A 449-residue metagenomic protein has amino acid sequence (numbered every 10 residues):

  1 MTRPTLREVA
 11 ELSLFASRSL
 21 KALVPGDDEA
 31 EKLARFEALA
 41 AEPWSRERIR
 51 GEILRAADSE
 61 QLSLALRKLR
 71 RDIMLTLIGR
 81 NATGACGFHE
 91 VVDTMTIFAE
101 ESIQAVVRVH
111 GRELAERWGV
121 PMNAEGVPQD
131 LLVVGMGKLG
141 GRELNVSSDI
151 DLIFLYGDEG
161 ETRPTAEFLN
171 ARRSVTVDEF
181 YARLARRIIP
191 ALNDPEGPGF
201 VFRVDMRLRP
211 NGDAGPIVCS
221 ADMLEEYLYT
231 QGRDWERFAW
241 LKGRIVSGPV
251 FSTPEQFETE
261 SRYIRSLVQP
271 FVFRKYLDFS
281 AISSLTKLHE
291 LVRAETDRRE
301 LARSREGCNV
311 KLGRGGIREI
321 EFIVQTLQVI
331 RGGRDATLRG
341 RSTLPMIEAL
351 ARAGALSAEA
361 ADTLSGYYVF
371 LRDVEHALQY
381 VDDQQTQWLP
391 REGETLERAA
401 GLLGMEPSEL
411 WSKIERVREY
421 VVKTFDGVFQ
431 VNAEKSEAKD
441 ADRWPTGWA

Functional and structural regions predicted by a protein language model:
M1-A449: A nucleotide- and high-energy phosphate-metabolite-utilizing enzyme signature
